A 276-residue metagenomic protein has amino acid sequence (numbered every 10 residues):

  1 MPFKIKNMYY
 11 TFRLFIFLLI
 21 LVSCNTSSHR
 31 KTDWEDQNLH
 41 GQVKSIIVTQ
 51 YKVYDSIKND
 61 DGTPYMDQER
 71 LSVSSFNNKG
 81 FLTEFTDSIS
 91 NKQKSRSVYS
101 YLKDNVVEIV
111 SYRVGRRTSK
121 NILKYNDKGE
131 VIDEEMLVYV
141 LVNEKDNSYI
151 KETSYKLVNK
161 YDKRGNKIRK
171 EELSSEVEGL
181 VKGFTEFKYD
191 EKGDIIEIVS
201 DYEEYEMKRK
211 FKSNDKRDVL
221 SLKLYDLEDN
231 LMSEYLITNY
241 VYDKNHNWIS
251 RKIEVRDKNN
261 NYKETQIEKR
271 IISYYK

Functional and structural regions predicted by a protein language model:
M1-T32: Bacterial Sec-dependent N-terminal signal peptides
N25-K276: Buried hydrophobic residues that stabilize the cores of well-folded domains
